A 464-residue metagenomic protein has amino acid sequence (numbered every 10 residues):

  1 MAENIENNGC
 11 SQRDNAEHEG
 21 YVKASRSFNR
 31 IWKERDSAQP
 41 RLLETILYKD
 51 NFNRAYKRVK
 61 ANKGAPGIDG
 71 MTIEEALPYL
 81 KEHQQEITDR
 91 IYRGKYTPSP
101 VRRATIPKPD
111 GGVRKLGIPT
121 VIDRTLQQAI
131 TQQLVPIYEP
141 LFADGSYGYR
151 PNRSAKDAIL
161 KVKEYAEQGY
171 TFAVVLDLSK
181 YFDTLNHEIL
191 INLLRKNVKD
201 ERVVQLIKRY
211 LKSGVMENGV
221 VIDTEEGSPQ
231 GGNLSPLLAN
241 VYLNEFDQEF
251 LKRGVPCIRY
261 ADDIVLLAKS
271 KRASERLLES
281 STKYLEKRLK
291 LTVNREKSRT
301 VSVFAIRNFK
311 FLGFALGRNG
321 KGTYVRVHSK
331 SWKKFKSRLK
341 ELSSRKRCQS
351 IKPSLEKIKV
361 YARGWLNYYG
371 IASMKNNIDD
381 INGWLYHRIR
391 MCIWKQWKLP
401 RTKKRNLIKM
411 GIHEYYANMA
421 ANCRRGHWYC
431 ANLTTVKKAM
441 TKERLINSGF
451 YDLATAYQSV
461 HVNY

Functional and structural regions predicted by a protein language model:
M1-K81: Non-catalytic, polymerase-adjacent accessory regions of viral genome-replication enzymes
L47-F52, P100-R102, P109, Q349-Y369: Core structural elements
A65, E75-P98: Amphipathic alpha-helical blocks
R90-T105, P109, L141-V303, N308: Conserved polymerase palm-domain catalytic core
K212, R288-E356, Y361-R363: A conserved non-catalytic segment of reverse transcriptases and RNA-directed RNA polymerases corresponding to the late
D223-E226, Y324, K340-P353, W365-N377 (+2 more regions): Short, solvent-exposed helix-loop connector elements
K297-I306, I358-Y361, I378-Y386, R401-G411: A glycine-rich phosphate-binding loop feature that marks nucleotide/adenosyl-phosphate handling sites
R388, W397-Y464: Extended C-terminal regions of large enzymes
